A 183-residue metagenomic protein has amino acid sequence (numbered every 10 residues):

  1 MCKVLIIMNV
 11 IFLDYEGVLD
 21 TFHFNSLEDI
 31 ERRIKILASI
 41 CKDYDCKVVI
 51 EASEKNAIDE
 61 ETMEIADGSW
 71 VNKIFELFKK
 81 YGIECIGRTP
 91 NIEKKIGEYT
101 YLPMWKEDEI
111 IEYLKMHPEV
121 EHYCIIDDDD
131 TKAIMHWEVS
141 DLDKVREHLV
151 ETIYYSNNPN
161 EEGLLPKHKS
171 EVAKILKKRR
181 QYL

Functional and structural regions predicted by a protein language model:
M1-I7: Short, Lys/Arg-enriched N-terminal segments with co-localized hydrophobic residues within the first ~10-30 amino acids
I7-M8, V120: A structure-centric signal for secondary-structure junctions around beta-strands
N9-Y99: Alpha-helical substrate-recognition element adjacent to the catalytic core
N72-L183: C-terminal cap/substrate-recognition subdomain and adjoining C-terminal extension of metal-dependent phosphatase-like
